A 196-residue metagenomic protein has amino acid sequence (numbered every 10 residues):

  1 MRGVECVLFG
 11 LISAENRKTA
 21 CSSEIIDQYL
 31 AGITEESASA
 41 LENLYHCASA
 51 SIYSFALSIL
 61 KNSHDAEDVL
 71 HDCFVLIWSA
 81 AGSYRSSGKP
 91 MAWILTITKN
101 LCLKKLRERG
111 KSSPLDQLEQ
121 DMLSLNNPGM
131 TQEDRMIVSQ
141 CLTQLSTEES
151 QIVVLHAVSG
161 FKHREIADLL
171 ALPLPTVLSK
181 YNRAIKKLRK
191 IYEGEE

Functional and structural regions predicted by a protein language model:
M1-S51, S58: N-terminal module of bacterial RNA polymerase sigma factors
F9, L44-S63, A80, L142 (+1 more regions): Amphipathic, Lys/Arg- and hydrophobic-enriched alpha-helical face
T19-S23, K104, K111-R135, Q140 (+1 more regions): Internal acidic/polar
D27-I33, I137-S146: Short amphipathic alpha-helical boundary/capping segments
Y45-H46, L57, H156-V158, H163: Short amphipathic helical patch at the helix-1/turn junction of helix-turn-helix
S54, D68-V75, S79, G88-N100: Structural recognition of an alpha-helix C-terminal capping motif at a helix-to-coil junction
S79-S86, T96-D116: Arg/Lys-rich amphipathic alpha helix in sigma70-family domain 2
K99, L103, E149, V158 (+2 more regions): DNA-recognition helix of helix-turn-helix
